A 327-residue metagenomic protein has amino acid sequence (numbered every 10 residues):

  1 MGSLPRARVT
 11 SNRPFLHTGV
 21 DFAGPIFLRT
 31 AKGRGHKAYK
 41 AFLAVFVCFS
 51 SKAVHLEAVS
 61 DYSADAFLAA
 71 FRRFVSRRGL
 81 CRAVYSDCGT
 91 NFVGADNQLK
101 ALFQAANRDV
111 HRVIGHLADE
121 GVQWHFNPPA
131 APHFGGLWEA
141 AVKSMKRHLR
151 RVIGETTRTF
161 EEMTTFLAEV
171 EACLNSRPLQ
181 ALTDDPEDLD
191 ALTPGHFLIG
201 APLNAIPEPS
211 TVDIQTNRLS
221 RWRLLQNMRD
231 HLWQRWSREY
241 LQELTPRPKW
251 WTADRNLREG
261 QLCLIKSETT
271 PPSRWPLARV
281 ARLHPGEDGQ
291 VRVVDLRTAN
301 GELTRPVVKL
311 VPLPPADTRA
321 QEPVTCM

Functional and structural regions predicted by a protein language model:
M1-G19, Q234, R238-E243: Amphipathic alpha-helical
A7-H55, S60-D61: An active-site-proximal beta-strand-loop segment
D21, F46, K52, F71 (+11 more regions): Mobile genetic element proteins and their domesticated derivatives, centered on retroelements and DNA transposons
Y39-K40, L56-A83, L102-N107: Active-site beta-loop-alpha junctions of metal-dependent nucleic acid enzymes, especially the RNase H-like/DDE
S76-A101, P128: Acidic/histidine-rich, metal-coordinating catalytic segments
A95-K100, I114-W275, T325-M327: Domain-scale segment recognizer with a strong primary affinity for retroviral/LTR-retrotransposon integrase
W275-L283: Short beta-strand-centered aromatic/proline hotspots
E287-M327: Intrinsically disordered, low-complexity linker and terminal regions at domain boundaries
